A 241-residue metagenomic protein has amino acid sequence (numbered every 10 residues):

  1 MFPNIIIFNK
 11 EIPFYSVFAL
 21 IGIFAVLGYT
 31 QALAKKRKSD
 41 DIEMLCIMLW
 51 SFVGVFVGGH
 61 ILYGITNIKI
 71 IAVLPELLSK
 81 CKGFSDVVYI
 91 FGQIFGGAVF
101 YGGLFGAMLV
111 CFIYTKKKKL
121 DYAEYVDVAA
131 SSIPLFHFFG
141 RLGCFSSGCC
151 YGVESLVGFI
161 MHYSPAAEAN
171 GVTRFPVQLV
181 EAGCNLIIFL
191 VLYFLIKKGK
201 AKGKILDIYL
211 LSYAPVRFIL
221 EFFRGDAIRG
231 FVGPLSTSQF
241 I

Functional and structural regions predicted by a protein language model:
M1-I241: A feature for loop-to-transmembrane-helix boundaries and adjacent hydrophobic helices in multi-pass integral membrane
